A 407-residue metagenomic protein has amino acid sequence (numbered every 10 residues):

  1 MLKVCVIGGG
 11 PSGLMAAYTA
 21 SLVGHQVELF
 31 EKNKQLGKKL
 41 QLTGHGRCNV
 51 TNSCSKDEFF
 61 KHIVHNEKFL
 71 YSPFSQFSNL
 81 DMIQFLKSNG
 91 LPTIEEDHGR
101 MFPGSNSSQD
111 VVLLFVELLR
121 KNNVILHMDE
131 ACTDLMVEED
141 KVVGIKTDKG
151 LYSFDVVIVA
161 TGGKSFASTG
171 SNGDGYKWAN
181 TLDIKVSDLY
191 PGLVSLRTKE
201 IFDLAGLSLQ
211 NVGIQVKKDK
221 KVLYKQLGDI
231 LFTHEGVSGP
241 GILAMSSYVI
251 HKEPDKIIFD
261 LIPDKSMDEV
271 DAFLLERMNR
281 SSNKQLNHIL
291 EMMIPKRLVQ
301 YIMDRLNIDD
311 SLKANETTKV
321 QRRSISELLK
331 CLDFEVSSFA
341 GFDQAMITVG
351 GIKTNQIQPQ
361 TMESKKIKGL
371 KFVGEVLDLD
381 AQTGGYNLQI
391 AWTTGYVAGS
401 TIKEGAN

Functional and structural regions predicted by a protein language model:
M1-S12: Beta1/beta-strand and adjacent pyrophosphate-binding region of the FAD-binding site in flavoprotein oxidoreductases
C5, S21-H45: Glycine-rich FAD pyrophosphate-binding loop
C5-I7, F30, C132, Y152-S168 (+1 more regions): Short hydrophobic core segments
K34-L36, Q41-L42, V50, K56-D57 (+3 more regions): An anion/pyrophosphate-binding glycine-rich loop and adjacent beta-alpha core in soluble alpha-beta enzymes
R47-E95: Glycine-rich active-site loop/strand segments that organize a redox cofactor
Q76-V156: Feature captures the FAD/FMN-dependent oxidoreductase FAD-binding
M128-D129, Q300-D380: A glycine-rich dinucleotide-binding beta-alpha-beta segment and adjacent secondary-structure elements that constitute
V156-F202: Glycine-rich loop(s) and the adjacent beta-strand/alpha-helix scaffold that form part
